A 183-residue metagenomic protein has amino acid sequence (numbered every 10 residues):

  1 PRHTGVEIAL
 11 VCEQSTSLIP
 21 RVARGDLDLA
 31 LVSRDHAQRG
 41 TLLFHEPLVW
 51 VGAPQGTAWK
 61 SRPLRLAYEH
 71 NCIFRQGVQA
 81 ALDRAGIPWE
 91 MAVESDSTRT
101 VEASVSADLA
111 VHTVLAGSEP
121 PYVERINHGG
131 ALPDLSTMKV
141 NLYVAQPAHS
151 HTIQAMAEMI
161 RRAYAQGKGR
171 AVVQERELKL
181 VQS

Functional and structural regions predicted by a protein language model:
P1-H36: Central regulatory/effector-binding core of bacterial HTH transcription factors
E7-E13, Y68, P88-S97: Short beta-strand-to-loop elements that line the ligand-binding cleft of bilobed periplasmic-binding protein-like
V22-A23, V78, A103-D108: Hydrophobic residues within well-ordered alpha-helices
L31-H70, K139-A148: Hydrophobic/proline-rich hinge and linker segments of small-molecule sensing/allosteric domains, predominantly
Q38-T41, H45, S106-A148: Beta-alpha-beta core module
L64-A85, S150: Secondary-structure junction motif
G77-S97, A157-S183: Ligand-binding clefts/hinges and TM-proximal coupling segments of bilobed small-molecule sensing domains
A131-E177: A late-sequence structural motif
